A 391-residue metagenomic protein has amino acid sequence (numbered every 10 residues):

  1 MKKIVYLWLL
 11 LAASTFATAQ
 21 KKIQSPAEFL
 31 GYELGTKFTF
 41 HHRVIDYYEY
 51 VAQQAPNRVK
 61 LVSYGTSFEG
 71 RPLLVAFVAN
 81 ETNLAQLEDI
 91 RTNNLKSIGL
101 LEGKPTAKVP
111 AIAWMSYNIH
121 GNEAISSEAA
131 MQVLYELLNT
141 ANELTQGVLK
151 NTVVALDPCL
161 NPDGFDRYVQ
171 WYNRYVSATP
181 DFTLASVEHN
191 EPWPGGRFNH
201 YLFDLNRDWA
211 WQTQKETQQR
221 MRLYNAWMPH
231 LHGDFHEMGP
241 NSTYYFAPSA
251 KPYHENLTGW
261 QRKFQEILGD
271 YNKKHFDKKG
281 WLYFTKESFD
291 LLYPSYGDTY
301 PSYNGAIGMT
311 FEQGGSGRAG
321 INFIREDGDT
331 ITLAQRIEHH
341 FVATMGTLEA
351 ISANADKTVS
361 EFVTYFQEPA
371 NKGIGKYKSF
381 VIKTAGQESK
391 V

Functional and structural regions predicted by a protein language model:
M1-Q24: Bacterial Sec-dependent N-terminal signal peptides
K21-S67, R71-F77: Mature N-terminal segment immediately following signal peptide/propeptide cleavage in secreted/periplasmic
K21-T36, M115-Y117, D204, S249-P252 (+1 more regions): Acidic/histidine-rich, surface-exposed loop or edge segments in extracytoplasmic proteins
Y32-F38, I119-A124, Y201-Q214, Y253-K263 (+3 more regions): The substrate-binding groove and active-site-proximal loops of carbohydrate-active enzymes, especially glycoside
F40, G70, N118, L156 (+4 more regions): Divalent metal-coordination and catalytic microenvironments
G65, L74-N80, R91-L95, L101-P110 (+6 more regions): Surface-exposed loop and adjacent secondary-structure segments within mature catalytic domains
Q218-P240, K263-F289, P301, A306: Active-site-adjacent substrate-binding region of metalloamidase/peptidase-like peptide-processing proteins
K278-V391: Hard-cation-handling environments
